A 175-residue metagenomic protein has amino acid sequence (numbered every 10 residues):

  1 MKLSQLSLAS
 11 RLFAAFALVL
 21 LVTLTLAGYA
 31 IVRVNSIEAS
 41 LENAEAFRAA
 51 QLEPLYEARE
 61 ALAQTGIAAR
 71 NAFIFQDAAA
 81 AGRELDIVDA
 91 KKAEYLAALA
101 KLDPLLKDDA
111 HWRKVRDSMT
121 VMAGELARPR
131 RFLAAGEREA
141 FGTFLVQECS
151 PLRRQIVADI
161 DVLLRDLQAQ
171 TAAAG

Functional and structural regions predicted by a protein language model:
M1-L20: Positive-inside N-terminal membrane-insertion signal
M1-L3, L24, N71, L102 (+1 more regions): Short, flexible active-site loop motifs that bind/organize anionic cofactors or intermediates
L8-S10, N43, F75: Generic structural "secondary-structure junction" signal
F16-T65, L85, P104-T120, A173-G175: Amphipathic alpha-helical segments and their boundaries
Y29-A49, L62, G66-A69, F73 (+2 more regions): Juxtamembrane amphipathic/coiled-coil helical coupling segments that flank and transmit signals to/from transmembrane
E53, E57-E60, D86, A90-A93 (+4 more regions): DHp/HisKA dimerization-phosphoacceptor four-helix bundle of two-component histidine kinases and homologous
I74-R116, V121-G124: Extracytoplasmic ligand-binding sensor domains of the Cache superfamily
